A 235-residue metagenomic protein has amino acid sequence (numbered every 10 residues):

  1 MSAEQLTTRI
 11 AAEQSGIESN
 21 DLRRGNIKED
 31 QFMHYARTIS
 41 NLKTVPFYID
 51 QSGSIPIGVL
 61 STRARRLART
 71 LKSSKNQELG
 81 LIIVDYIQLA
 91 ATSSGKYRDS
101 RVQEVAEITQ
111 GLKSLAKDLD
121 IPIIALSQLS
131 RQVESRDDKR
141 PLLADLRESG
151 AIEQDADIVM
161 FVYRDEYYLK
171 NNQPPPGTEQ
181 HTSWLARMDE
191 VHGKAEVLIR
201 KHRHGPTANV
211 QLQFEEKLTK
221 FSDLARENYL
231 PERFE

Functional and structural regions predicted by a protein language model:
M1-E78, T92, V210: Cytosolic-facing regulatory segments adjacent to core modules
G16, G25, S54-L79, K96 (+2 more regions): C-terminal regions of RecA-like/P-loop NTPase motor modules
L89, R131: Residues immediately C-terminal
A90-A91, T109: Catalytic P-loop NTPase motifs of RecA-like helicase/translocase cores
A91-S100: Conserved ATPase-coupling elements of RecA-like P-loop NTPase cores
L126-Q128: Conserved H-loop
